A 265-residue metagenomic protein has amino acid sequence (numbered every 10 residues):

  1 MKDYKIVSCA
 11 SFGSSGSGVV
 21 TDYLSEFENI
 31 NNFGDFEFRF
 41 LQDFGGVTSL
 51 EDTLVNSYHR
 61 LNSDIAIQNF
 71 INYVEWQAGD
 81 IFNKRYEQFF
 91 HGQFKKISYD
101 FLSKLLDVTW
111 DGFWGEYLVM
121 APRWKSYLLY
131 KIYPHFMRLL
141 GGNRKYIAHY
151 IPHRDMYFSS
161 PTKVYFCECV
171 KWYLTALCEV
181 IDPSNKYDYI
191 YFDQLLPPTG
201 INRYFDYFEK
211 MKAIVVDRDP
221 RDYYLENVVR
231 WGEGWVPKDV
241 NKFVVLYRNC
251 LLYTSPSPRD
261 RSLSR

Functional and structural regions predicted by a protein language model:
M1-D3: Phosphate-binding P-loop
S11-T21: Glycine-rich phosphate-binding P-loop
V19, G200-D206: A short acidic, amphipathic alpha-helical/loop segment
V19-N29: A conserved segment at the C-terminal end of the G1
N32-R39: Short beta-strand-centered segment that lines the nucleotide-binding/catalytic pocket of NTP-utilizing
R39, D43-Y191: PAPS-dependent sulfation machinery
D193, Y204-V228: Conserved phosphate-donor/acceptor-positioning beta-strand/loop module used by diverse small-molecule
Y253-D260: Conserved small/polar residues in nucleotide/adenosyl-binding loops
